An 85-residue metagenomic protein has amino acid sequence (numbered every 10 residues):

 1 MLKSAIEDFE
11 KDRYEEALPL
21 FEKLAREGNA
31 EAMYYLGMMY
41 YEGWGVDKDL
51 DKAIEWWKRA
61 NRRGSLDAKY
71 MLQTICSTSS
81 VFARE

Functional and structural regions predicted by a protein language model:
L2-D8, K23, Y35-E42, M71-T78: Hydrophobic face of amphipathic alpha-helices that form TPR/SEL1-like repeat modules and related alpha-solenoid
F9, L18-P19: Extended, folded domain segments that form the structural surfaces/walls around functional sites
E10-K11, R26, W44-K48, R62 (+1 more regions): Short coil/turn and helix-start
